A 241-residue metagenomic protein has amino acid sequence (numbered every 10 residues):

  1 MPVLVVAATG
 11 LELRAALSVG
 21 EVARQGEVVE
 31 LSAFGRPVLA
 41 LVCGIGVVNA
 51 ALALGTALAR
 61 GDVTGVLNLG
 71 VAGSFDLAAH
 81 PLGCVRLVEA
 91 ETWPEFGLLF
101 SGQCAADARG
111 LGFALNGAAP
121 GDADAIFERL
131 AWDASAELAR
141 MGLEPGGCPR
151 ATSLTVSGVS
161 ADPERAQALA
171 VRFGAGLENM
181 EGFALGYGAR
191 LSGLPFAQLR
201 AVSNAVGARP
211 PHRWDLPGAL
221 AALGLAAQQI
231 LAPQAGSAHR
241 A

Functional and structural regions predicted by a protein language model:
M1-T56, R60: N-terminal short beta-loop-beta anion/metal-coordinating cradle
L4, T64-L67: Structural motif
L41, L67, R86, P149-L154 (+1 more regions): Hydrophobic/aromatic beta-strand patches that form the interior of the parallel beta-sheet core in alpha/beta enzyme
A59-T64, S192-L194: Glycine-rich phosphate-binding loop signature in dinucleotide/nucleotide-binding domains
D76-F173: Mid-sequence, gly/pro-rich, charge-dense loop/helix-turn segments that line enzyme active sites
V156-Q198, S203-G207: A C-terminal functional module that forms or caps the active site or interfaces directly with catalytic machinery
F196, A201-A241: Regulatory input/activation interfaces that engage signals or partners
